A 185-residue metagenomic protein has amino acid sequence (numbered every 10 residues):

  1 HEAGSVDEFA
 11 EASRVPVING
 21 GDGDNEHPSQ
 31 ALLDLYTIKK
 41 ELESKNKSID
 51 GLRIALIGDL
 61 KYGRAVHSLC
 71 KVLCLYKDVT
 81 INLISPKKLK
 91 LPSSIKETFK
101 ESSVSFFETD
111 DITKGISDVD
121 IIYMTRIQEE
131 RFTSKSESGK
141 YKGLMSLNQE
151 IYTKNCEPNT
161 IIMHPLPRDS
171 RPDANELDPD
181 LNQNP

Functional and structural regions predicted by a protein language model:
H1-K39, D169-S170: Phosphate/diphosphate ligand-binding glycine-rich loop within oxidoreductases
G4-D7, L89-I95, R171-D178: Short, glycine/polar-rich helix-capping loops at beta-to-alpha or helix-loop-helix junctions that flank or form
S5-V6, V66, I116, N148: Short, well-ordered alpha-helical microsegments
F9, V72, I151: Hydrophobic/aromatic ligand-binding patch that stacks against planar heteroaromatic rings of cofactors or nucleotides
A12-P16, K77, S102, P158 (+1 more regions): Short, structured coil segments at secondary-structure junctions
V17-G21, H27, L56, E108 (+1 more regions): General beta-strand structural signal in soluble alpha/beta enzymes
K40-T125: Glycine-rich phosphate/diphosphate-binding loop of Rossmann-like nucleotide-binding domains
F99-P179: Rossmann-like adenosine-cofactor binding region
